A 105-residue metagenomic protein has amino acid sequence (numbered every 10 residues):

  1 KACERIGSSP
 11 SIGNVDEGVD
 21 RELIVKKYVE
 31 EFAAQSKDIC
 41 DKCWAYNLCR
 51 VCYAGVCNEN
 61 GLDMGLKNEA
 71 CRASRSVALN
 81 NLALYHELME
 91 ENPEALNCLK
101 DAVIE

Functional and structural regions predicted by a protein language model:
K1-R72: Accessory C-terminal segments flanking Radical SAM cores
Y28, L66-E105: Short Fe-S-cluster ligation motifs
